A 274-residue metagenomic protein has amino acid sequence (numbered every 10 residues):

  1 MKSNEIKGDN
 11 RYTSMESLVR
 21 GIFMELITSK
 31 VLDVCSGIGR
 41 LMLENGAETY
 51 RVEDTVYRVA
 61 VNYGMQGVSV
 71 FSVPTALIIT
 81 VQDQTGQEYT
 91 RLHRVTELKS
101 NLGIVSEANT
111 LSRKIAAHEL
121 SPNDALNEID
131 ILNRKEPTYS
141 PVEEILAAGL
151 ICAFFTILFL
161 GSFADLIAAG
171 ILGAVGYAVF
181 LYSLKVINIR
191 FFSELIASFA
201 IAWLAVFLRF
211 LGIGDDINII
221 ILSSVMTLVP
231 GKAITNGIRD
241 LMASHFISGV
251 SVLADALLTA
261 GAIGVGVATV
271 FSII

Functional and structural regions predicted by a protein language model:
S3-N4: Intrinsic disorder
D9-L120: Soluble N-terminal domains of membrane-associated systems
E88-S100, T138-Y139, E143-I145, V252 (+1 more regions): Alpha-helical transmembrane segments and immediately membrane-proximal extracytoplasmic
A116-A125, Y139-I145: Short, flexible active-site-proximal loops enriched in glycine and acidic residues
E128-P137, I247: Cytosolic juxtamembrane amphipathic/interface segments immediately preceding and feeding into a transmembrane helix
P137-L211: Core alpha-helical transmembrane segments of integral membrane proteins
F210-I274: Generic detector of multi-pass transmembrane helix bundles and their immediately adjacent loops in polytopic membrane
